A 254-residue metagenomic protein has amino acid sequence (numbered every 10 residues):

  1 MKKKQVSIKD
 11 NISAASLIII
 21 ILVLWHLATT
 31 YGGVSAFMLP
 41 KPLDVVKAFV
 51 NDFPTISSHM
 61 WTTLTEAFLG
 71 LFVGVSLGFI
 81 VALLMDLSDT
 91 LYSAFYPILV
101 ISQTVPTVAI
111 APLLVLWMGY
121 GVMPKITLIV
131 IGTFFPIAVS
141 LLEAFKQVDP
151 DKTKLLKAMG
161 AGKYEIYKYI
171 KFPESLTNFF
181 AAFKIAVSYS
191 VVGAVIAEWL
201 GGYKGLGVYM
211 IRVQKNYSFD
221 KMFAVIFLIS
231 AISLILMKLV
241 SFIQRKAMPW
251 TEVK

Functional and structural regions predicted by a protein language model:
M1-I19, K238-K254: Transmembrane alpha-helical segments of polytopic membrane transport and secretion proteins
Y31-F72: Periplasmic/extracellular loop-to-transmembrane helix junction in inner-membrane transport proteins
L69-L99, L116: Transmembrane-helix boundary motif in ABC transporter permease subunits
D89, K146, T177, A181 (+1 more regions): C-terminal transmembrane helix and the adjacent membrane-cytosol boundary/short C-terminal tail of inner/organellar
V100-P136, E143-A144: Generic hydrophobic transmembrane alpha-helix motif, especially the helices
L116, V192-I229, E252-K254: Glycine-rich helix-loop "coupling/hinge" segments at transmembrane-helix boundaries in multipass transporters
T127, I131, Y164-I196, L236: Transmembrane alpha-helices
A144-A182, M210: Short cytoplasmic-facing helical segments at TM-TM junctions of multi-pass membrane proteins
